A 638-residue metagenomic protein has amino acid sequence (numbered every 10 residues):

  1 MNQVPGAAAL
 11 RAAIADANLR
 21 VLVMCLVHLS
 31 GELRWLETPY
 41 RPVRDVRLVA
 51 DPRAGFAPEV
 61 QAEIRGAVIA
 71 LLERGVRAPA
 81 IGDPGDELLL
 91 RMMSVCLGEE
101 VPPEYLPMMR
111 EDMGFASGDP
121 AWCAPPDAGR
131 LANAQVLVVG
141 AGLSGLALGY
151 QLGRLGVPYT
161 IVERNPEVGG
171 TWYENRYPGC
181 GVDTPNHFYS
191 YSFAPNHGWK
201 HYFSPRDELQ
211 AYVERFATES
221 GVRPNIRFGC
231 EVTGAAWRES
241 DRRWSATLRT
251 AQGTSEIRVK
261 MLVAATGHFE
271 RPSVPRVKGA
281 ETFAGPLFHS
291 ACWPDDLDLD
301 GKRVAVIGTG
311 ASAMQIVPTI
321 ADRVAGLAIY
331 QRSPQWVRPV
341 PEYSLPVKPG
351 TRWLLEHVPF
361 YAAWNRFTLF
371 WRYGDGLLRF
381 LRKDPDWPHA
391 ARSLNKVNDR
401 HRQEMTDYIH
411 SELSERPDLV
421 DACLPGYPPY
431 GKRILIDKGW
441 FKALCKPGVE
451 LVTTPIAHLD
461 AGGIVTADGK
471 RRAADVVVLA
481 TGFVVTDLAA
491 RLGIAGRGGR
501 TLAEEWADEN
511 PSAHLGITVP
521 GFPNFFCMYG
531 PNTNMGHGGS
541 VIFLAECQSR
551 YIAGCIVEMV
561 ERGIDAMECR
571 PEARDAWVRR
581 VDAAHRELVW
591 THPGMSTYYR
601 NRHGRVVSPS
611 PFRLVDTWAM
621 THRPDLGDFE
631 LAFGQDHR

Functional and structural regions predicted by a protein language model:
M1-A134, S255, S273-A291: Extreme N-terminal leader/targeting segments of oxidoreductases
M1-V21, V27-W35, R47-E59, A80 (+4 more regions): C-terminal, flexible cofactor-proximal segment of oxidoreductases
R53, A57-D112, H201-T266, M405: Feature captures the FAD/FMN-dependent oxidoreductase FAD-binding
E59-Q61, A67, L71, F188-A217 (+2 more regions): Conserved N-terminal/central alpha/beta ligand/cofactor-binding core
P126-N133, L137-R154, P158-V168, Y173 (+8 more regions): Rossmann-like dinucleotide-binding core of oxidoreductases
R176-S220, T233-R243, T247, A264-V277 (+3 more regions): Catalytic cores of eukaryotic secretory-pathway lumenal/extracellular enzymes that build and remodel glycoconjugates
F228-R243, D296, V449-A467: A conserved short coil-to-beta-strand element within the FAD-binding core of flavoproteins
L377-G462, R472-L488, L492-G493, D575-R638: C-terminal catalytic lobe of FAD-dependent flavoproteins
